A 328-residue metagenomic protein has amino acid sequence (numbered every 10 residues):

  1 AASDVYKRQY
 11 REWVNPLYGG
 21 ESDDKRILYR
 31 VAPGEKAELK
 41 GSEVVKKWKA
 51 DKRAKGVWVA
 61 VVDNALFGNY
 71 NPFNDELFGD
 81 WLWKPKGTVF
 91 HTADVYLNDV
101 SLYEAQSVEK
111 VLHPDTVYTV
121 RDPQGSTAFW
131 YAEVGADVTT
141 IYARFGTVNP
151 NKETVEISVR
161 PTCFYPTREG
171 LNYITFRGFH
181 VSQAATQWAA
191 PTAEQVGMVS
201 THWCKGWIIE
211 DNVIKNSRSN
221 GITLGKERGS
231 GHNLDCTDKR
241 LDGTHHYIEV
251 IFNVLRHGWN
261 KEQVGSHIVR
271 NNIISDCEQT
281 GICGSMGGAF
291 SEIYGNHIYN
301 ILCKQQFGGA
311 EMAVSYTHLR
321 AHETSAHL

Functional and structural regions predicted by a protein language model:
A1-W203, K215, T223, S230-N260: Extracellular polysaccharide-degrading/modifying enzymes targeting complex plant/algal/animal polysaccharides
A2-Y6, H318-T324, L328: Short, small-residue-biased leader/transition segments that mark boundaries at the very start of proteins
L28-V31, I174-F176, I208-E210, G231-C236 (+3 more regions): All-beta strand scaffolds that present successive hydrophobic residues in beta-strands
N172, C204-I208, G265, G287-F290: Short "repeat-start/strand-capping" segments in structured domains, especially the N-termini of parallel beta-helix
K226-R228, V264, M286-G288, H297 (+2 more regions): Beta-propeller blade termini and top-face loops
